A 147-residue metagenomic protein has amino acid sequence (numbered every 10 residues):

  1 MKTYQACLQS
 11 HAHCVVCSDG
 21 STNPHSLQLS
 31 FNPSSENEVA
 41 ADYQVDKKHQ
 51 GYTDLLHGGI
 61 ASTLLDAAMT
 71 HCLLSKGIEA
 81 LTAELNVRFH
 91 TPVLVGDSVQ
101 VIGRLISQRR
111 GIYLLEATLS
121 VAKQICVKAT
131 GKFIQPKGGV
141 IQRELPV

Functional and structural regions predicted by a protein language model:
M1-K47: Non-catalytic linker/capping segments at the edges of enzyme domains
M1-Q9, V93-V95, I106-V147: HotDog/MaoC-like acyl-thioester-processing domains
S10-H13, H25-L27, N37-A41, E79-L85 (+3 more regions): A generic structural signal for short beta-strands and their flanking turns/coil linkers
N32-S34, R104-Q108: Short beta-strand micro-motifs enriched in acidic
A40-L64: A conserved, well-ordered hydrophobic junction motif at loop->secondary-structure transitions
D42-Q44, N86-R88, I102-R104, T118 (+1 more regions): Residue-level recognition of well-ordered beta-strand positions that form the cores of beta-sheet-rich folds across
A67-Q100, L105: Hydrophobic beta-strand-centered segment that forms part of the acyl-chain substrate-binding groove
